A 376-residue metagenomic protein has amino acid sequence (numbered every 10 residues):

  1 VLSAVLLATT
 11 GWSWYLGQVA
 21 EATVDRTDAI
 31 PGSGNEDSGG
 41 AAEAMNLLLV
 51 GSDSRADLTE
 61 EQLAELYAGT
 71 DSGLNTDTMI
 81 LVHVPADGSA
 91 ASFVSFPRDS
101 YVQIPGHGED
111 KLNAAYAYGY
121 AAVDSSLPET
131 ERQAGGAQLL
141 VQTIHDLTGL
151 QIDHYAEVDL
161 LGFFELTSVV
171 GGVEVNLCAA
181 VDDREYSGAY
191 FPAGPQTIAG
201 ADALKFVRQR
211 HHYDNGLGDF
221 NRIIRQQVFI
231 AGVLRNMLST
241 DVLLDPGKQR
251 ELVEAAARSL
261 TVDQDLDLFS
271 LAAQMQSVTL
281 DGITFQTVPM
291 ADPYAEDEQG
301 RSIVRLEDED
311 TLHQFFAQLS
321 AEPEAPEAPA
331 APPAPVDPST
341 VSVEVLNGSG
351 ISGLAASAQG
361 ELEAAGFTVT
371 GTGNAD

Functional and structural regions predicted by a protein language model:
V1-D376: Non-catalytic, solvent-exposed segments at the cell envelope interface
